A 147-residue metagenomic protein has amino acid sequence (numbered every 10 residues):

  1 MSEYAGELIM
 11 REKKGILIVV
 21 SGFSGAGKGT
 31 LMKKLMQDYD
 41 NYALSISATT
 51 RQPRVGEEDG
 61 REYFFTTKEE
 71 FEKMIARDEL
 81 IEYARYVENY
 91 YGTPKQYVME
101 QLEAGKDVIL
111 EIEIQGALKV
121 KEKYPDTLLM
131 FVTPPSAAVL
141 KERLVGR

Functional and structural regions predicted by a protein language model:
S2-L17: Extreme N-terminal, non-catalytic leader segments that precede Walker-type/kinase nucleotide-binding cores
K14, V55-D59, A84, L102 (+1 more regions): Short glycine-enriched loop/turn motifs at secondary-structure junctions
G15-V19, D107-I109: Residue-level preference for the first positions of well-ordered beta-strands
I18, S45, F64, L128-M130: Hydrophobic/aromatic beta-strand patches that form the interior of the parallel beta-sheet core in alpha/beta enzyme
G22, G27: Conserved glycine(s) of the Walker
T30-L80: N-terminal phosphate/diphosphate-binding loop that engages ATP/GTP or pyrophosphate donors across diverse enzyme folds
E69-E79, T93-R147: ATP-dependent NMP and nucleoside kinases share a basic, alpha-helical "lid"
